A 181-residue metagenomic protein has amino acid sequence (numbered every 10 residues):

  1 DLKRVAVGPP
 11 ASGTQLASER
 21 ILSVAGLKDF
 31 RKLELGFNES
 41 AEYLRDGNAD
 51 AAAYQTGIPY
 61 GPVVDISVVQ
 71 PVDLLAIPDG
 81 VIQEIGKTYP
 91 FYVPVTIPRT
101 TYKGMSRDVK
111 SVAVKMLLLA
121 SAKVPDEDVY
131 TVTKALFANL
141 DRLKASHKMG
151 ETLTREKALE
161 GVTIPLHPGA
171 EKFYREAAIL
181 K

Functional and structural regions predicted by a protein language model:
D1-D46, D141, E160, I164-G169: Bilobed "Venus flytrap"/periplasmic-binding protein-like clamshell domains and structurally analogous long
D1-R4, V112-L118, L153-A158: Flexible glycine/proline-enriched surface loops and loop-helix/loop-strand junctions
T14, P125-D128: Catalytic-loop motifs flanking and including active-site residues across diverse enzymes
T14-L16, K103-G104, A145-H147: Short, flexible segments with low predicted structural confidence
S23, K28-L119, K123-V124: Pocket-lining segment of extracytoplasmic ligand-binding domains
E39, R45-G47, T56-L74, V81-F91 (+1 more regions): An extracytoplasmic/periplasmic, membrane-proximal ligand-sensing/linker region
